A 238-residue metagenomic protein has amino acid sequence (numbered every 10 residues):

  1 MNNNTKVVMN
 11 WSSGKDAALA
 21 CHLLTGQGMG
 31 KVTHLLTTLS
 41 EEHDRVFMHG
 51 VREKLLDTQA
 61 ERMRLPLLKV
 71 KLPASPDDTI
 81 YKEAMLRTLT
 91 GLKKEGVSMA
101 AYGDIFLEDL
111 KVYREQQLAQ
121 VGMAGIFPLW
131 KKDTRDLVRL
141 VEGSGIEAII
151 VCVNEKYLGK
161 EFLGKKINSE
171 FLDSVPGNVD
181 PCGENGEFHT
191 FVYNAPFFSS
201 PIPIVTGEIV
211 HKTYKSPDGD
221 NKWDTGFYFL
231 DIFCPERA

Functional and structural regions predicted by a protein language model:
M1-A238: Nucleotide-activated chemistry modules centered on ATP-dependent adenylation/adenylyltransferase
